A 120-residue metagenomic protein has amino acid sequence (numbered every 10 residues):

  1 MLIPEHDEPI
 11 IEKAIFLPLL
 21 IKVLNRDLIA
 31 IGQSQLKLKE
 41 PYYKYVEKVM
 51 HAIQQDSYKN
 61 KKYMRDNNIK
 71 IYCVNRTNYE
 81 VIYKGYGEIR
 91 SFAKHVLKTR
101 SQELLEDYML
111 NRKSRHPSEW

Functional and structural regions predicted by a protein language model:
M1-E8, L38: Short, charged, low-complexity loops and linkers
H6, K13-L20, D27, Y42-Y45 (+3 more regions): Charged, solvent-exposed faces of alpha-helical coiled-coils
L28-Q35: Secondary-structure edge/capping motif, primarily at the C-terminal ends of alpha-helices and the immediately following
Q35-K39, Y43: Alpha-helical rod/repeat scaffolding segments in eukaryotic adaptors/tethers and long-chain four-helix cytokines
Y45-W120: Low-complexity intrinsically disordered segments
